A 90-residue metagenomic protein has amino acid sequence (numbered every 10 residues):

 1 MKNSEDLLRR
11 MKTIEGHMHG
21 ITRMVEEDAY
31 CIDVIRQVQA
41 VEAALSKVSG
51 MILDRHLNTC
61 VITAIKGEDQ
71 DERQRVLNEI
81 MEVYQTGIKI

Functional and structural regions predicted by a protein language model:
M1-I90: Solvent-exposed interaction patches of small proteins and small membrane subunits
